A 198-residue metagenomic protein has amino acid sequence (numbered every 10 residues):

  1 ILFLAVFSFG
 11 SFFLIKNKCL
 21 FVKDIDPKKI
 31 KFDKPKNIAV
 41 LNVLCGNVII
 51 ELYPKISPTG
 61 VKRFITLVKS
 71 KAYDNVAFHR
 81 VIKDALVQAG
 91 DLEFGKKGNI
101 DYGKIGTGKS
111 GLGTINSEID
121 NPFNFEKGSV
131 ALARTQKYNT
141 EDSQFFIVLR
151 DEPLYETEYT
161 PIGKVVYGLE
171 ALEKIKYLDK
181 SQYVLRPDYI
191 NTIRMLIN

Functional and structural regions predicted by a protein language model:
I1-N198: Cyclophilin-like peptidyl-prolyl cis-trans isomerases
